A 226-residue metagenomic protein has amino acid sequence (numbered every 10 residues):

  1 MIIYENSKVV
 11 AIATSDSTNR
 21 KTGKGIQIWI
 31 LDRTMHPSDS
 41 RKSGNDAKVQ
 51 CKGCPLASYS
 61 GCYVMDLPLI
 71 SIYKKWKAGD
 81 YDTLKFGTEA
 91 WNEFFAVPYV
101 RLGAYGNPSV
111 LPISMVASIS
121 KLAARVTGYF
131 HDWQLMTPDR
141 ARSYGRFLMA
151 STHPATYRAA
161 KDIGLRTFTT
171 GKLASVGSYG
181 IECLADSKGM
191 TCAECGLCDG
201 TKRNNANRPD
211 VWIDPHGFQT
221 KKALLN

Functional and structural regions predicted by a protein language model:
M1-N226: Class I S-adenosyl-L-methionine
